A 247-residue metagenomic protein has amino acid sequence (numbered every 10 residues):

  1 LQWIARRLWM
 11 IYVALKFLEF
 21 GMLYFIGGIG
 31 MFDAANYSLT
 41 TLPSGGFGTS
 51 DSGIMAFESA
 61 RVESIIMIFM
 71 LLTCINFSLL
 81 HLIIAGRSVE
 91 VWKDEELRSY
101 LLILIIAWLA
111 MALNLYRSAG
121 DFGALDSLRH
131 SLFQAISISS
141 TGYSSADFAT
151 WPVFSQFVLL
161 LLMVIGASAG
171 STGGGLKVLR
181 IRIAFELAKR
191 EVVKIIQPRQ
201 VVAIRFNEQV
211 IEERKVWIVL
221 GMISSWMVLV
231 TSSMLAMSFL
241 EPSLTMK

Functional and structural regions predicted by a protein language model:
L1-K247: Membrane-proximal intracellular helices of multi-pass ion channels
